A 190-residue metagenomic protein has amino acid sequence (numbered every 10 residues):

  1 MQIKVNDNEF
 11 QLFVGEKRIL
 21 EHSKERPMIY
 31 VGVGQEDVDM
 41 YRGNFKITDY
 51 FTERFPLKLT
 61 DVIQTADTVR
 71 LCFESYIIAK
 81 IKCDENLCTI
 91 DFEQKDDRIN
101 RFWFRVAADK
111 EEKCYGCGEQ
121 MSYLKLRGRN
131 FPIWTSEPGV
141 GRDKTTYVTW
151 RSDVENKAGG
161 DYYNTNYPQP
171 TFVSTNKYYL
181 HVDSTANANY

Functional and structural regions predicted by a protein language model:
Q2-Y190: Catalytic and substrate-binding clefts that recognize carbohydrates or anionic sugar/phosphate headgroups
